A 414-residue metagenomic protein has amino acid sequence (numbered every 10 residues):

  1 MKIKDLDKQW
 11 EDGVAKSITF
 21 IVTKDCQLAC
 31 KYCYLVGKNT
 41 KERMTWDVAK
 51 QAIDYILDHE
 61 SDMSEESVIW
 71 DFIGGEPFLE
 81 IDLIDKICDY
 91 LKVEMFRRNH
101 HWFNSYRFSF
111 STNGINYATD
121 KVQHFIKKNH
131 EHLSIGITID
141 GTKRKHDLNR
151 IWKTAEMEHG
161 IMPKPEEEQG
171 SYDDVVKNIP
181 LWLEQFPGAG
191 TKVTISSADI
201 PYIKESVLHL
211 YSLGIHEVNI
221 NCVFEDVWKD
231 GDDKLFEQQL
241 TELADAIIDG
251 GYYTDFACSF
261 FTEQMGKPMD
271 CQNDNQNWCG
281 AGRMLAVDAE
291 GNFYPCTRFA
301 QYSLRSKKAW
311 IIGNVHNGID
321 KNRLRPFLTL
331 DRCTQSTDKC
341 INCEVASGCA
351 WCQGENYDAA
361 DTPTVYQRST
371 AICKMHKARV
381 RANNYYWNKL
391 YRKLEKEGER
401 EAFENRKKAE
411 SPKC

Functional and structural regions predicted by a protein language model:
M1-D7, Q335-C414: Radical SAM enzyme core and accessory elements
M1-N113, Y117-D120, L133, I372: Conserved alpha-helical substructure of the radical SAM core
W70, L133-S134, D173-E263, A286: Conserved C-terminal portion of the radical SAM core fold that forms the substrate/S-adenosylmethionine-binding
L79-E217: Conserved AdoMet/S-adenosylmethionine-binding subsite of the radical SAM
Q238-P268, R298-A350: C-terminal accessory region of radical SAM enzymes
K267-N277: Short, basic/aromatic recognition patches
W278-G282: Short, small/polar residue-rich loop motifs at catalytic or cofactor-binding pockets
